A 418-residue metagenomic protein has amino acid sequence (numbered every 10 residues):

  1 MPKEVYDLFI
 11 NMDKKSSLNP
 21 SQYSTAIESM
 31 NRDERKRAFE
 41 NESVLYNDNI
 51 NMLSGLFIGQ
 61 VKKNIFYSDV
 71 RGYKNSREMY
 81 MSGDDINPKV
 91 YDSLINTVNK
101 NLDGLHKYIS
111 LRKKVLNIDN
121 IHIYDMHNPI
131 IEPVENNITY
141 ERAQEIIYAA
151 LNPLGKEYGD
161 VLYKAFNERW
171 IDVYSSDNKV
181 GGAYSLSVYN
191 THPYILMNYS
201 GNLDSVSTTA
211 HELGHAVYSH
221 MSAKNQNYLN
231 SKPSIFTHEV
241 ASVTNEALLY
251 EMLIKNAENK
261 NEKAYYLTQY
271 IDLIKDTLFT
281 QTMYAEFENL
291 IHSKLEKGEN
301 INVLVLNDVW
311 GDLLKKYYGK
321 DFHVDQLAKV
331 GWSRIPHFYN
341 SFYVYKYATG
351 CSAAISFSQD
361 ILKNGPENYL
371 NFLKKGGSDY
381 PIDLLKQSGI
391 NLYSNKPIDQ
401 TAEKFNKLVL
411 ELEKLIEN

Functional and structural regions predicted by a protein language model:
M1-K89, S93, T97, I146 (+3 more regions): His/Asp/Glu-rich acidic catalytic environments and adjacent acidic regulatory segments
L18, Q60-S76, K114-I121, D177 (+2 more regions): Core structural elements
G72, S200-H220, S242, A247 (+2 more regions): Active-site recognition of the HExxH zinc-binding catalytic motif
R77, G83-E157: A metal-dependent hydrolase signature that marks the N-terminal structural subdomain at the beginning of catalytic folds
D85, K114, I118-Y124, T209 (+5 more regions): C-terminal, non-catalytic "cap/extension" segments appended to globular domains
E135-Y140, V188-A210: Short pre-active-site segment immediately N-terminal to the catalytic Zn-binding motif
N136-I138, I171-T191: Catalytic zinc-binding patch centered on the HExxH motif and its immediate surroundings that defines zinc-dependent
P233-E262, Y270-D276, G350: Post-HExxH zinc-binding segment in Zn-dependent metallohydrolases
